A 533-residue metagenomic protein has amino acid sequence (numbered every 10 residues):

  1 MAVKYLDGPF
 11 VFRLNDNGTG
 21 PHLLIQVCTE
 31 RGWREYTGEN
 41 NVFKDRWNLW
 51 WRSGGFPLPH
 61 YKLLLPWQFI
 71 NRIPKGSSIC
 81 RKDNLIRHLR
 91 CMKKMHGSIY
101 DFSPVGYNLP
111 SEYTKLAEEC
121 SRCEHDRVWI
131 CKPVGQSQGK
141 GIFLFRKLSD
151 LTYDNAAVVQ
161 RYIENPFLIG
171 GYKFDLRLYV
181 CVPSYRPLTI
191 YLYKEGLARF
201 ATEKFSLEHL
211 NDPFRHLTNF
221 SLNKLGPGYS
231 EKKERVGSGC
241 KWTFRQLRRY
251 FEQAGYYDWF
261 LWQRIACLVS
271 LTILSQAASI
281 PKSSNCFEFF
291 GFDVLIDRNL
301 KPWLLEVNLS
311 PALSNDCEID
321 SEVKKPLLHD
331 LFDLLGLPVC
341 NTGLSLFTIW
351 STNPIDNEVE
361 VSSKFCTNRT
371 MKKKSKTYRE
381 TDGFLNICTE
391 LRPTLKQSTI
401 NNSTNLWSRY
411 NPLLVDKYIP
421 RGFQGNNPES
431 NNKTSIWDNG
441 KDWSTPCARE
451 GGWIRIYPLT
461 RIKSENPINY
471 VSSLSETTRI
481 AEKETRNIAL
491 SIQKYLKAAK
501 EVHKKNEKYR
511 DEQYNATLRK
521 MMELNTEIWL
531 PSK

Functional and structural regions predicted by a protein language model:
A2-K62, G76, C80-M95, D101-S103 (+6 more regions): Acidic, PEST-like segments
V105-N108, H125-T152, F167, L176-R177: Glycine-rich phosphate-binding loop of ATP-grasp-fold ATP-dependent ligases
L116-C123: Short amphipathic alpha-helix with an adjacent loop that forms part of the alpha/beta core around
F292-V294: Hydrophobic residue at the +6 position relative to the catalytic HRD Asp in the kinase catalytic loop
D297: Short, acidic, Ser/Thr-enriched surface-loop or helix-capping motifs
